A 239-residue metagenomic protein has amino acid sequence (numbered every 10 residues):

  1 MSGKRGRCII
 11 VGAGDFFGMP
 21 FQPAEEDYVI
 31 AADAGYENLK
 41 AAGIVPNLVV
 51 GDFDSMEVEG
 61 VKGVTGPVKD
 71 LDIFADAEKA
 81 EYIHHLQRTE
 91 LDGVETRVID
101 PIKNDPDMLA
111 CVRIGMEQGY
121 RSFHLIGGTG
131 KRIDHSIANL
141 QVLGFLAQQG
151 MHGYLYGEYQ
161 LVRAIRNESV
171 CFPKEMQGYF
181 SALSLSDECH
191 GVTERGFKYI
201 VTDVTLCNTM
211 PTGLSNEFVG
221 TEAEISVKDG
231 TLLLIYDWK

Functional and structural regions predicted by a protein language model:
M1-Y82: N-terminal beta-strand-loop-alpha-helix module at the start of alpha/beta ligand-binding or catalytic domains
K40, M116-G119: Non-catalytic positions within long, well-ordered alpha-helices that form the structural scaffold/packing of enzyme
D70, F74-D92, T96-E117: Short phosphate-binding loop-to-helix
R97-V98, F123-G128: Short glycine-rich or small-residue beta-strand-to-loop segments that form or flank ligand, phosphate, metal/Fe-S
I133-G144: Short Gly/Thr/Asp-enriched flexible loops that form oxyanion-binding sites at enzyme active sites
F145-V162: Short, acidic/small-residue loops that bind anionic groups at enzyme active sites
Q160, I165-K239: Long, charged alpha-helical interface segments
